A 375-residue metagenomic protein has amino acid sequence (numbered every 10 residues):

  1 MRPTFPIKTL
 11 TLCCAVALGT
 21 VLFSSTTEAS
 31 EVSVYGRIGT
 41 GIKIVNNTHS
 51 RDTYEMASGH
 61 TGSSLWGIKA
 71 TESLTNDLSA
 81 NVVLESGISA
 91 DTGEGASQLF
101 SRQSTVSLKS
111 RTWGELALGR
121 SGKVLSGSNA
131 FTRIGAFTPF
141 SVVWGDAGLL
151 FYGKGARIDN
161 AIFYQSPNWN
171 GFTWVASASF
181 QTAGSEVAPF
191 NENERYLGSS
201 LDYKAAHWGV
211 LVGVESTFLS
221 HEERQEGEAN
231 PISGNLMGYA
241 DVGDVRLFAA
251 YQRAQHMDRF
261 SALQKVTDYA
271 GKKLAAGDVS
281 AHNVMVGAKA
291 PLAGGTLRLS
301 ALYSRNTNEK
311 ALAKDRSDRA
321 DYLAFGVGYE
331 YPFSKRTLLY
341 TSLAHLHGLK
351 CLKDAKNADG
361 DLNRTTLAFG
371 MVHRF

Functional and structural regions predicted by a protein language model:
L22-A29: Sec/Tat signal peptide C-region and signal peptidase I cleavage site
S30-I44, Y54-A183, N193, L201-G209: Outer membrane beta-barrel
I38-I42, L84-S86, R120, A176-F180 (+6 more regions): Transmembrane beta-barrel strands of outer-membrane/channel proteins
I42-S50, I88-T92, V124-S128, T182-E186 (+6 more regions): Gram-negative outer-membrane beta-barrel proteins
G67-K69, T105-L108, F163-Q165, S200-D202 (+5 more regions): Outer-membrane beta-barrel architecture
L74, L78-A80, T112-L116, G171-W174 (+5 more regions): Repeated loop/turn-to-beta-strand initiation elements of outer-membrane beta-barrel proteins
E192-E194, G198-G326: Detector for outer-membrane/organellar transmembrane beta-barrel domains, recognizing the amphipathic beta-strand
L362-F375: Outer-membrane beta-barrel "beta-signal"
